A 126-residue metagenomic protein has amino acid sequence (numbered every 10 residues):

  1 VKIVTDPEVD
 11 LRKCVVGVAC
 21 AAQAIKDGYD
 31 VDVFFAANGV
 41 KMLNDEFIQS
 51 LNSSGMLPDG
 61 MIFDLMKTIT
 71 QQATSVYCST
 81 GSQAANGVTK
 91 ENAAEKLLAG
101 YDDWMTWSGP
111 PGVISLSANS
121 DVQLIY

Functional and structural regions predicted by a protein language model:
V1-V15, F47: Short, glycine-rich nucleotide/cofactor-binding loops
P7-E8, N38-K41, S82-N86: Solvent-exposed loop/turn segments at secondary-structure junctions within structured extracellular/periplasmic domains
K13-D27, V33: Histidine-anchored nucleotide/phosphate-binding helix
A21, F63-K67, V113-I114: Short amphipathic alpha-helical segments and helix-helix/interface helices
A21, V31-A37, V76-T80: Short internal beta-strands
G39-N52: N-terminal beta-loop-helix "entrance" segment that forms/cooperates in small-molecule cofactor or anionic ligand
S50-Q83: A glycine-rich helix N-cap at a beta->alpha junction
T80-Y126: N-terminal glycine-rich phosphate/adenylate-binding segment common to multiple enzyme folds
